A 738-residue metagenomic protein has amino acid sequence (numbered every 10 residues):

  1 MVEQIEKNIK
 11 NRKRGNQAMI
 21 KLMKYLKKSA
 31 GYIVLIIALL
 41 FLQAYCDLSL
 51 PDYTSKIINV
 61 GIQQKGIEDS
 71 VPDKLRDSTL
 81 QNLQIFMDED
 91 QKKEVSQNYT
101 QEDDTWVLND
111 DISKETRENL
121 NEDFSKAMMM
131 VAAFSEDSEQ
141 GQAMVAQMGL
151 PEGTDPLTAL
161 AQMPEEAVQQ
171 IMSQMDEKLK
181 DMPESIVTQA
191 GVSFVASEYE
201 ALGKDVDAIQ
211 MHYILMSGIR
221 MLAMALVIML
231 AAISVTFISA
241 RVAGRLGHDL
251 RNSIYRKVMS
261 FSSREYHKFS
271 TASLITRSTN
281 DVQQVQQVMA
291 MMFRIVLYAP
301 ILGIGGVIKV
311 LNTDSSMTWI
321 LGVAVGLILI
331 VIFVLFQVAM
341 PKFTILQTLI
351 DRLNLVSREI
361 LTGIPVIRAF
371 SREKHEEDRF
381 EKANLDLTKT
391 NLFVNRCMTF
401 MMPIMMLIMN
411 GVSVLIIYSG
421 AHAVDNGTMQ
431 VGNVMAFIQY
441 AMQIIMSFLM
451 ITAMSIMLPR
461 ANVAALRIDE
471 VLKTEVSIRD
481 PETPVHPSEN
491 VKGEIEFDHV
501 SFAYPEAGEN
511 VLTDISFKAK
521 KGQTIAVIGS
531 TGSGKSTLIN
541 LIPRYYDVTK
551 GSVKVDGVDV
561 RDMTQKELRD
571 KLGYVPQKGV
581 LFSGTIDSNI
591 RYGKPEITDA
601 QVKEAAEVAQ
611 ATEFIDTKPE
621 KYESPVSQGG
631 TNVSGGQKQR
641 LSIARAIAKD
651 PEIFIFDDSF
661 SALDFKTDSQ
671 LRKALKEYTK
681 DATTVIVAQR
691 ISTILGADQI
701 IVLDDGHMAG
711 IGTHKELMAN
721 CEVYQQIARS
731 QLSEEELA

Functional and structural regions predicted by a protein language model:
M1-K7, G15, I33, D69-P72 (+6 more regions): ABC-type nucleotide-binding domain
M1-L50, T54-M221, V227, A231 (+11 more regions): Membrane-integrated ABC transporters
V2-R12, I62-D69, R76-L83, D88 (+12 more regions): Short intracellular "coupling" helices and adjacent cytoplasmic loop segments at the cytosolic face of multi-pass
A30, G153, P164, I171 (+11 more regions): An intracellular "coupling" helix at the cytosolic face of ABC transporter transmembrane type-1 domains
V34-Y45, L222, L226-L230, S234 (+9 more regions): Generic alpha-helical transmembrane segments of integral inner-membrane proteins, especially permease/transport modules
S260, H267-V296, T318, F343 (+10 more regions): Extended hydrophobic secondary-structure segments
G305, K309-G326, I330-I332, F336-Q337 (+2 more regions): Helix-loop-helix
